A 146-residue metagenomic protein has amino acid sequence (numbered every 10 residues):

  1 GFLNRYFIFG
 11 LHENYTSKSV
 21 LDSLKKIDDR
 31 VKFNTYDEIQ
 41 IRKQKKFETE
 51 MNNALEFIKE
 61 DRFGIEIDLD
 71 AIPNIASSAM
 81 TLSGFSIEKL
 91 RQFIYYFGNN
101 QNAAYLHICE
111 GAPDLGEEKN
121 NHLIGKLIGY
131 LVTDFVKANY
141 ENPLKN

Functional and structural regions predicted by a protein language model:
G1-N146: Conserved alpha-helical scaffold segments that buttress catalytic/binding sites
